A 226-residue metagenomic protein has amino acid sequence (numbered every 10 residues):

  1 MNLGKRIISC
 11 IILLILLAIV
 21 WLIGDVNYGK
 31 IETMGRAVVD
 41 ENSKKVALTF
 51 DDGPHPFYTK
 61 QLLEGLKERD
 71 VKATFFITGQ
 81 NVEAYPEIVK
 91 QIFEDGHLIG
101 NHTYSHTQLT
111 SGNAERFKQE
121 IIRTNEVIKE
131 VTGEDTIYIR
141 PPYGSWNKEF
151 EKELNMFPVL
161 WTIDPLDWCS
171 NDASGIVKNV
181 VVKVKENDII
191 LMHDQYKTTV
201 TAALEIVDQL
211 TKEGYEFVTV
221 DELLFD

Functional and structural regions predicted by a protein language model:
M1-L48, E64-A73, K185-D226: Terminal accessory/targeting
I7-I15, I19, I23, I31 (+11 more regions): Weak global preference for isoleucine
V26-G112, R116-F117, R123, V127 (+2 more regions): Active-site beta->alpha N-cap acidic-glycine motif
T107-E216, D221-D226: Catalytic domains of cell-wall/extracellular-matrix polysaccharide-remodeling enzymes, centered on de-N-acetylation
